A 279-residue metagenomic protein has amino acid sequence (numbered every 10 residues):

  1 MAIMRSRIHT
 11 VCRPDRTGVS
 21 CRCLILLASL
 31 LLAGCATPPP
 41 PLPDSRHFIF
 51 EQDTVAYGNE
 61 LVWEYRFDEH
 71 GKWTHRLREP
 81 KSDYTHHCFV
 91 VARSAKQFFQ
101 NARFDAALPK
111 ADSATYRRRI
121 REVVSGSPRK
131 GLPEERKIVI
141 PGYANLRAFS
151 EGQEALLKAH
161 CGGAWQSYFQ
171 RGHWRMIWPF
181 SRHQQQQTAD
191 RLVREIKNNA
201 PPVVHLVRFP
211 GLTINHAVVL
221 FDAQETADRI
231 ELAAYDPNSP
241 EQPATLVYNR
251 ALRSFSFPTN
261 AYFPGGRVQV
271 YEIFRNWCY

Functional and structural regions predicted by a protein language model:
M1-V19: N-terminal secretory signal peptides that target proteins for export/translocation
P14, A106, N199-A200: Short loop/turn hinge sites at secondary-structure boundaries
R22-L26: Sec-dependent signal peptide recognition, specifically the positively charged N-region followed immediately by
A33-G34: C-terminal motif of bacterial Sec signal peptides marking the signal peptidase cleavage site
T37-P41, G211-N215, Q224-Y279: Cys-His-centered catalytic/binding microenvironment captured across papain-like cysteine peptidases and homologous
D44-R182: Cysteine-nucleophile protease catalytic domains, especially the papain-like/related folds used in DUB/UBL proteases
F180-E225: Active-site-adjacent substructure of cysteine-protease-like catalytic cores
